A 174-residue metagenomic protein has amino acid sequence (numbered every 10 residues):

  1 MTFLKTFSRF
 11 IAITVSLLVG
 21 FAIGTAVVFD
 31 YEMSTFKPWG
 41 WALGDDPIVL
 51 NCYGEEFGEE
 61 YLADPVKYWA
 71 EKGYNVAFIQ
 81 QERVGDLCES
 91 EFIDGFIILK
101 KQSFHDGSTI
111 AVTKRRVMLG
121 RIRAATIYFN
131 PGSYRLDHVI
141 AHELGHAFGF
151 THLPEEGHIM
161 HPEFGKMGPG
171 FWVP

Functional and structural regions predicted by a protein language model:
M1-S8: Short, Lys/Arg-rich N-terminal segment immediately upstream of the first membrane anchor
S8-F57, V66-K67, S103, K114-G120: Disordered inhibitory propeptide/activation segment of secreted metzincin zinc metalloprotease zymogens, centered on
R9-A12, S16, G20-D30, R115-R135 (+1 more regions): Metalloprotease/metallohydrolase-associated module, dominated by Zn2+-dependent proteases
W41-L43, E71, P174: Intrinsic disorder/low-complexity segments enriched in polar/charged and small flexible residues
I48-L50, W69, F129, M160: Bulky hydrophobic/aromatic "packing anchor" residues in well-ordered structure
E59-E143, A147, T151-P154: Metzincin-family zinc-dependent endopeptidase catalytic domain
